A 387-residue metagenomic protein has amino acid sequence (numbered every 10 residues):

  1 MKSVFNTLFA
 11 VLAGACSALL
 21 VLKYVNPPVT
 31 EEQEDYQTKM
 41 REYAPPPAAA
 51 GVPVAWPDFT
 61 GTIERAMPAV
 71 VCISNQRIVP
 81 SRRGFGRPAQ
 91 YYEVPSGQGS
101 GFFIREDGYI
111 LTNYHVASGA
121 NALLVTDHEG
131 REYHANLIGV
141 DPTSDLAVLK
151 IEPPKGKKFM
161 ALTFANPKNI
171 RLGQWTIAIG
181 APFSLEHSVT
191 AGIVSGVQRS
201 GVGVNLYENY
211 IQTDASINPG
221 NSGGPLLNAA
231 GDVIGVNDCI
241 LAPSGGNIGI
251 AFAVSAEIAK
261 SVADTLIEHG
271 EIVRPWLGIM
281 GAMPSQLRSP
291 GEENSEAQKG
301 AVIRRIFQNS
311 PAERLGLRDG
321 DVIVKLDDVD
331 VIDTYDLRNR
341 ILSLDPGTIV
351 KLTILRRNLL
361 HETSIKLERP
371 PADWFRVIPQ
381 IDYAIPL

Functional and structural regions predicted by a protein language model:
M1-T38, G61, K150-E152, R171 (+2 more regions): C-terminal recognition in membrane/secretory proteostasis and scaffolding
K2, N6, A10, E93-G101 (+3 more regions): Gly/Ser-rich catalytic serine loop of serine hydrolases
S3-N6, P95, A120-L123, G156-F159 (+4 more regions): Active-site loop architecture of trypsin-fold serine endopeptidases
P27-I110, V116-L124, R131-E132, L146 (+4 more regions): Glycine-biased strand-turn-strand hairpin within the trypsin-fold
P68-S74, G101, G108, T112 (+17 more regions): Terminal peptide-recognition signature
I73-Q76, E106, N113-Y114, I138-V140 (+10 more regions): Residue-level recognition of beta-strand microenvironments
I73-R77, D127, G139-D141, K150-P153 (+8 more regions): Flexible glycine-/small-residue-rich
S96-Q98, F103-H187, V331-I332, R340 (+3 more regions): Conserved active-site neighborhood of the chymotrypsin/trypsin-like protease fold
